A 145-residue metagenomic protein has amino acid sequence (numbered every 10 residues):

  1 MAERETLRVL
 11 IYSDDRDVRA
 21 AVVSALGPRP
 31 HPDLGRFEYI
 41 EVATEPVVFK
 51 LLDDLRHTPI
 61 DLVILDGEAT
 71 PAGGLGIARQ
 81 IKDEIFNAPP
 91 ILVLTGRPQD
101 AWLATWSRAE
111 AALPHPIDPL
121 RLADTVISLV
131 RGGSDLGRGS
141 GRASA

Functional and structural regions predicted by a protein language model:
T6-G27, V63: Conserved acidic segment of CheY-like receiver
A21, I117-V126: C-terminal output helix
V42-L62: Acidic, metal-coordinating helix/loop segments flanking the phosphotransfer/catalytic sites of two-component signaling
K50, R79, W106, D124-D135: CheY-like receiver
L51, I60-K82, N87: Conserved phosphotransfer microenvironments
G76, G96-L113: Alpha4 helix (beta4-alpha4-beta5 surface) of REC/receiver domains from two-component response regulators
L92-L94: Hydrophobic/aromatic residues positioned on beta-strands within the core alpha/beta folds
S134-A145: CheY-like receiver
